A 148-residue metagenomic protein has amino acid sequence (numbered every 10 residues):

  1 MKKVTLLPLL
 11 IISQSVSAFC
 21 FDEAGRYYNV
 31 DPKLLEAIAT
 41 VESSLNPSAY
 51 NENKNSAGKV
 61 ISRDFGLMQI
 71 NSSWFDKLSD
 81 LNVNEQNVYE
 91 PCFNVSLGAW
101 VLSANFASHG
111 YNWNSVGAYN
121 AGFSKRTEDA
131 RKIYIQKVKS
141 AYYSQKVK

Functional and structural regions predicted by a protein language model:
M1-V4: Positively charged n-region of N-terminal signal peptides that target proteins for export
L6-P8: Sec-dependent N-terminal signal peptides
S13-S15: N-terminal signal peptide c-region/cleavage motif recognized by signal peptidases
F19-K148: Catalytic glycan-binding domains that act on GlcNAc-containing polysaccharides
